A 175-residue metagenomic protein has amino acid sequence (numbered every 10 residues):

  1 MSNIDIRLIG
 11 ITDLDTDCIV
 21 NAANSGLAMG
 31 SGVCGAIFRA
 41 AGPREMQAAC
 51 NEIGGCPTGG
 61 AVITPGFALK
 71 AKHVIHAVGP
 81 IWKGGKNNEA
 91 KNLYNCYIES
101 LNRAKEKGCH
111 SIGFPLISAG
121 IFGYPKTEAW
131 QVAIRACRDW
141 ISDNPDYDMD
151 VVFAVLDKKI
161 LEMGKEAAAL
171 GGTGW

Functional and structural regions predicted by a protein language model:
M1-K107: Glycine-/small-residue-enriched capping loops at alpha/beta junctions
I81-W175: Phosphate/ribose-phosphate-bearing ligand recognition and processing surfaces, centered on ADP-ribose/NAD(+/P+) systems
